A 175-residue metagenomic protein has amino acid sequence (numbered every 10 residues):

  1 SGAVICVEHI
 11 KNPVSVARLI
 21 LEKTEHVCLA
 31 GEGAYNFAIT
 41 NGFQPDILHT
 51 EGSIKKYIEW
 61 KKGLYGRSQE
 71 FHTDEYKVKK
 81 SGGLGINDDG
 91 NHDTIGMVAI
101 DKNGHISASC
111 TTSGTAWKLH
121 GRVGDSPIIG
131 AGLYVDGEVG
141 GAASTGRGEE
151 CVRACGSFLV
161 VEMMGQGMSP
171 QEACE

Functional and structural regions predicted by a protein language model:
S1-E175: Alpha/propeptide regions of enzymes that mature by internal proteolysis
